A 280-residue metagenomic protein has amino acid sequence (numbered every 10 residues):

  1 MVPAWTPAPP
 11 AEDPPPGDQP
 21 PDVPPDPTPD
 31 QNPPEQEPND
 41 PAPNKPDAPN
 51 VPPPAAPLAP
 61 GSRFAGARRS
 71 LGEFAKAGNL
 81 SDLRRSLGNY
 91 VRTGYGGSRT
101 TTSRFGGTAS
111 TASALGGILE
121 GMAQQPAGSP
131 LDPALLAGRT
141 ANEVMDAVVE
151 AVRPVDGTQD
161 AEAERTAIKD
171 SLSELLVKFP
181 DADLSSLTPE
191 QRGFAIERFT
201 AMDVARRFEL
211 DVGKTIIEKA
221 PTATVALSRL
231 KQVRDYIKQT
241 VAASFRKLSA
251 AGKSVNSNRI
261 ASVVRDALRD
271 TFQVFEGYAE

Functional and structural regions predicted by a protein language model:
M1-A147: Extended, helix-rich scaffolding/adaptor regions
Q19, Q31, Q36, Q124-Q125 (+5 more regions): Residue-identity detector for glutamine
S62, N79, D132, P180-D183 (+3 more regions): Serine/threonine-rich low-complexity intrinsically disordered regions
A67, L71, L83, L87 (+12 more regions): Generic structural signal of hydrophobic/aromatic residues within well-ordered alpha-helices of folded domains
F74-L80, N89, T93, G97 (+12 more regions): Surface-exposed polar/charged interaction patches
R99-D203: Long amphipathic alpha-helical segments with strong coiled-coil/leucine-zipper propensity
D160, P180-S185, F208-P221: Short, solvent-exposed secondary-structure capping/transition elements
L210, K214-E280: Alpha-helical oligomerization segments
